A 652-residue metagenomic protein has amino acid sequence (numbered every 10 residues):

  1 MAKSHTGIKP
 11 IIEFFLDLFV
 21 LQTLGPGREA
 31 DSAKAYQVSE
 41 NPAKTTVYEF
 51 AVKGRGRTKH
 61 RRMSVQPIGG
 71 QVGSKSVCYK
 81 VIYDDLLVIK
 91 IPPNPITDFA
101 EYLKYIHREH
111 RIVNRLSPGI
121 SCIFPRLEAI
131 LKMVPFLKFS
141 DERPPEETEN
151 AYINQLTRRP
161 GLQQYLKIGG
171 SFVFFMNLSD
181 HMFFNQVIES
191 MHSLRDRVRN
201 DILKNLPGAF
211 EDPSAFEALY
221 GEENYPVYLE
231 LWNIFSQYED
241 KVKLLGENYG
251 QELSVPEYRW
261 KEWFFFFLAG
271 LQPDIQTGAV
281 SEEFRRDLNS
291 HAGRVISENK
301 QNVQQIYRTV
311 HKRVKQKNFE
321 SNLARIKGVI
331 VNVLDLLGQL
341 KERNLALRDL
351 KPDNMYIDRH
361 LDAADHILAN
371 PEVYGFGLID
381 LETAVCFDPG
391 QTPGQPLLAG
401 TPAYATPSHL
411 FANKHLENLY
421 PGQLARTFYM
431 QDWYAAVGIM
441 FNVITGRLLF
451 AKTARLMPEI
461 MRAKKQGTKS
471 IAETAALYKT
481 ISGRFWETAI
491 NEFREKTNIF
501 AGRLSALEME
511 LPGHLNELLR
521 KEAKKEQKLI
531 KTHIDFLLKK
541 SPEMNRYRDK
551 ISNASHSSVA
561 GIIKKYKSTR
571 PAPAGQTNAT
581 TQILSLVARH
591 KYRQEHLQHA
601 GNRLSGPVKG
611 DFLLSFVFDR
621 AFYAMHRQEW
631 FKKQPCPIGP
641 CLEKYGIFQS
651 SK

Functional and structural regions predicted by a protein language model:
A2-D84: ATP-binding glycine-rich phosphate-binding loop
S4-G7, L16, E211-Q272, T445-K652: Helical subdomain adjoining the active site within ATP-dependent kinase catalytic cores
S64-P67, S74-K138, V198-F235, K241 (+2 more regions): ATP-binding glycine-rich loop module of kinase domains
F124-G169: Short beta-strand micro-motifs within the conserved protein kinase catalytic domain, predominantly in the N-lobe
L166-F183: Conserved short submotifs of the Hanks-type protein kinase catalytic core that shape the nucleotide-binding pocket
V329-I330: Activation segment signature within eukaryotic-like protein kinase domains
L337-A369: Catalytic-loop of the protein kinase fold
G394-Y420: Conserved activation segment of eukaryotic-like protein kinases, specifically the C-terminal portion of the activation
